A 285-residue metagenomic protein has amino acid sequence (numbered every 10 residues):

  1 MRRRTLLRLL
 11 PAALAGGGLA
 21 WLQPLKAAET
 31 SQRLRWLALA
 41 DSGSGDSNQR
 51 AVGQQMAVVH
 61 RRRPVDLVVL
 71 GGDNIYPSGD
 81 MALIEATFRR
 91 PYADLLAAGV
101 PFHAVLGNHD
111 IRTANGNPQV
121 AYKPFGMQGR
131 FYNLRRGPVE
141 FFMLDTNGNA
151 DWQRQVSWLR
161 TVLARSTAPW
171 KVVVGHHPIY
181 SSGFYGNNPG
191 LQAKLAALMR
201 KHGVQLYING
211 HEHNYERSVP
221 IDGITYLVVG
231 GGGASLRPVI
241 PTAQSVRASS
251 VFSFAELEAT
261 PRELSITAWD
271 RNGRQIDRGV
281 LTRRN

Functional and structural regions predicted by a protein language model:
T5-L25: N-terminal export signals
L25-L83, W152, S181-S182: N-terminal active-site segment of His-dependent metallophosphoesterases
W36-A38, V69-L70, A104, V173 (+1 more regions): Residue-level marker for buried hydrophobic side chains located in beta-strands that build the well-ordered beta-sheet
D41, G72-D73, G107-N108, H176 (+1 more regions): Active-site glycine-centered loops adjacent to acidic/histidine catalytic or metal-binding residues that shape
G43, L144-G148, V228, T267-G273: Secondary-structure transition/turn motif
A57, R61-P64, Y76-K171, Y185-L206 (+1 more regions): Extended active-site neighborhood of metal-dependent phosphoesterases/phosphodiesterases
V246, S250-N285: A short C-terminal boundary segment appended to hydrolase-like catalytic domains
